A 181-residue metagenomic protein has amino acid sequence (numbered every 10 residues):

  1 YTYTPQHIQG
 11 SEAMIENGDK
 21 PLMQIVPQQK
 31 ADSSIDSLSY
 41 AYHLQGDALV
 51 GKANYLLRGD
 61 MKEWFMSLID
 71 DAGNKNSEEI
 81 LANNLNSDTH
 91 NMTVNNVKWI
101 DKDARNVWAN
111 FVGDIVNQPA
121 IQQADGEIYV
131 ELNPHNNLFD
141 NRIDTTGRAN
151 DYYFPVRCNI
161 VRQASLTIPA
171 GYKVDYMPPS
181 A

Functional and structural regions predicted by a protein language model:
Y1-A181: A sensor for short, sequence-defined functional sites
